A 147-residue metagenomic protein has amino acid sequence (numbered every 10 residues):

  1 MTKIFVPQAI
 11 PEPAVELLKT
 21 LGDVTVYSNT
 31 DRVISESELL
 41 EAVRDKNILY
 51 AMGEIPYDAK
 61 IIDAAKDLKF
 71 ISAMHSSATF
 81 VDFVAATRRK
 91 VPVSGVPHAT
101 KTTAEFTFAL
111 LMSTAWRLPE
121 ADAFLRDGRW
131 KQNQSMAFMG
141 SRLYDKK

Functional and structural regions predicted by a protein language model:
M1-K46: N-terminal glycine-/charge-rich "phosphate-binding" loop or analogous flexible N-terminal tail
T2-K3, S141, K146-K147: Nucleotide donor/acceptor-binding cores
K46-R126, M136-A137, S141-Y144: Phosphate/diphosphate ligand-binding glycine-rich loop within oxidoreductases
N133: Active-site-proximal loop/helix segment associated with metal-binding centers of metalloenzymes
